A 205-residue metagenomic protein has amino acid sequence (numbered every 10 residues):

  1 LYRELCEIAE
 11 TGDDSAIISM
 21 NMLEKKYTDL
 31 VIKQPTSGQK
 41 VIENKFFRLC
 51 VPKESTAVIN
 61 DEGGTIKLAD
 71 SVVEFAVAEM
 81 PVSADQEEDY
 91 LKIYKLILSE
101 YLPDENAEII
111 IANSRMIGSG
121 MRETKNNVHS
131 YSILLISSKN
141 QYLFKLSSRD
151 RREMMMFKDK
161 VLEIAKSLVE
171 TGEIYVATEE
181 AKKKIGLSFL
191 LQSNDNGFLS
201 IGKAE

Functional and structural regions predicted by a protein language model:
Y2, L91-K95, K158-A165: Extracytoplasmic/secreted envelope proteins and their assembly/folding machinery, especially bacterial periplasmic
Y2-E10: TPR/TPR-like (Sel1-like) alpha-helical repeat modules
A9, I97-E105, L168-G172: Sec/Tat-exported extracytoplasmic proteins
G12-S15, K26, L30, K53-A57 (+1 more regions): Surface-exposed amphipathic alpha-helical segments
P35-G64, G118-G120, E179-A204: Extracytoplasmic/periplasm-facing segments of secreted or lipoprotein envelope proteins
I59-M156, S200-E205: Conserved polar/disulfide-associated segments of primarily extracytoplasmic proteins
